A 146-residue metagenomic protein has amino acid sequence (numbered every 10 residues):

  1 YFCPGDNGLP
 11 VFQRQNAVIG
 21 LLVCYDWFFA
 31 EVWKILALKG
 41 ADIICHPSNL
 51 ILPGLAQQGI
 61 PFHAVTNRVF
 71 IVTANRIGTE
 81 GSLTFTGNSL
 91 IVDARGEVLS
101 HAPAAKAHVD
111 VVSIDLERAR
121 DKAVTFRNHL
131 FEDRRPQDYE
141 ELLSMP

Functional and structural regions predicted by a protein language model:
Y1-K39, P47-S48, L52-F62, V124-N128: Active-site catalytic loop in hydrolytic enzyme cores
V11, R76-P146: C-terminal beta-strand edge segments of enzyme domains
D42: Conserved acidic residues
S48-N49, A74-R76: Short secondary-structure boundary segments
